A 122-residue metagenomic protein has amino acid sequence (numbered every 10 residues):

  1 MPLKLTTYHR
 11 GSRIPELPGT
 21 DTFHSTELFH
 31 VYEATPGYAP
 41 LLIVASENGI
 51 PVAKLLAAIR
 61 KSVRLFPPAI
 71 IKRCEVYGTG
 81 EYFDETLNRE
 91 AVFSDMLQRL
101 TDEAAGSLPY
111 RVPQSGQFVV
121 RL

Functional and structural regions predicted by a protein language model:
M1-L122: N-acyltransferase acceptor-side catalytic subdomain
